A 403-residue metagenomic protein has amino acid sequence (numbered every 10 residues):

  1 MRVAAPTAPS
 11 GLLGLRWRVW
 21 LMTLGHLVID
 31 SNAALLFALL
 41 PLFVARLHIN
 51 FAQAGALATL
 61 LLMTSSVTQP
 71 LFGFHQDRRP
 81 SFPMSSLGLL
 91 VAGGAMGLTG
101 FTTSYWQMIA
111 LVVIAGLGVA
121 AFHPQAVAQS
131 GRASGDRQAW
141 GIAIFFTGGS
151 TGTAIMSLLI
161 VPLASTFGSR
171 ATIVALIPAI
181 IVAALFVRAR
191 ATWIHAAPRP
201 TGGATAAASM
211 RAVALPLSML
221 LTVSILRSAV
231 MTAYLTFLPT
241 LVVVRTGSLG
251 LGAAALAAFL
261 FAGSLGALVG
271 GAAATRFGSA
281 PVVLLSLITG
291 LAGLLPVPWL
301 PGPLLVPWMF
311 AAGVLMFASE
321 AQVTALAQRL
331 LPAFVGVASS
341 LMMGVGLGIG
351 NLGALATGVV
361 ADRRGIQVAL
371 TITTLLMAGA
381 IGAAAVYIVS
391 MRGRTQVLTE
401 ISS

Functional and structural regions predicted by a protein language model:
L36-F37, L215-A257, F261-A267: Extracytoplasmic gate region of multi-pass secondary transporters
V67-T103: Conserved MFS/SLC helix-loop-helix module at the cytosolic interface between two early adjacent transmembrane helices
T68-P80, G266-G278, A361-D362: Helix-to-loop junctions at the C-terminal end of transmembrane segments in multipass secondary transporters
P83-G97, P281-L295, T374: Structural signature of the two symmetry-related core transmembrane helices
L111-G148: Cytoplasmic helix-loop-helix junction between adjacent transmembrane helices in 12-TM secondary transporters
F145-A191: Helix-loop-helix hairpin linking two adjacent transmembrane segments in secondary transporters
S279-V323: C-terminal transmembrane helical hairpin of 12-TM major facilitator-type secondary transporters
L330-R363: A late C-terminal transmembrane helix in Major Facilitator Superfamily
